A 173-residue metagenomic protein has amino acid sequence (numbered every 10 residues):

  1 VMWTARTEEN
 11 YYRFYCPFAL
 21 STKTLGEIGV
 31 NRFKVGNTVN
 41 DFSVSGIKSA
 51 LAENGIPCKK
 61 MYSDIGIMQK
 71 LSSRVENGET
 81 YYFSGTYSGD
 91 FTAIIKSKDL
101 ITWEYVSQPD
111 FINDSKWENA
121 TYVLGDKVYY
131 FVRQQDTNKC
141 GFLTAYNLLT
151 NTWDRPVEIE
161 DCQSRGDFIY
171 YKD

Functional and structural regions predicted by a protein language model:
V1-E118, Y122-R165, Y170-D173: Beta-rich carbohydrate-recognition and catalytic domains
